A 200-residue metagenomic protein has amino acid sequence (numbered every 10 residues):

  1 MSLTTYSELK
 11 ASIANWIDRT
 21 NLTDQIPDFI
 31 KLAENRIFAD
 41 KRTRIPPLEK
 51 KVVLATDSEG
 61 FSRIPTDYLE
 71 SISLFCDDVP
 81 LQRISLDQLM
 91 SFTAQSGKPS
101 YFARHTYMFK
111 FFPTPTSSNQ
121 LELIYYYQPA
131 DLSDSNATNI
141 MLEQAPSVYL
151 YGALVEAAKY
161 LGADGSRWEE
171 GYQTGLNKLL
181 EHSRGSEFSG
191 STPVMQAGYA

Functional and structural regions predicted by a protein language model:
M1-A200: Glycine-enriched, solvent-exposed interface loops adjoining structured elements
